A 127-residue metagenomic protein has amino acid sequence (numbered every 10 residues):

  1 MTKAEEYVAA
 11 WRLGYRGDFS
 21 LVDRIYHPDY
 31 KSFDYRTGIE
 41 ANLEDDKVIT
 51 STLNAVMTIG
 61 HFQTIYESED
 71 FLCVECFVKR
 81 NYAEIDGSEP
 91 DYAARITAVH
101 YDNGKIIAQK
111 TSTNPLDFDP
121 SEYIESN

Functional and structural regions predicted by a protein language model:
M1-P28: Short acidic-aromatic low-complexity motifs
T2, A41, V56-T58: Short glycine/proline-enriched coil/turn segments at helix->beta-strand junctions
A9, K47-N127: A beta-strand edge to alpha-helix "cap/lid" segment located at domain peripheries
G14, T37-V48, K110-S112: Short N-terminal helix-initiation segments at or just after the protein's N-terminus
G14-V22, D45-V56: N-terminal short leaders/motifs
F19, N42, R95-V99: Low-complexity, intrinsically disordered short segments enriched for Gly/Pro and polybasic residues
D23-R24, F33-D34, A108-K110: Short, hydrophobic secondary-structure boundary micro-motifs
D29-A41, T52-L53: A short gly/proline-enriched turn/hairpin at secondary-structure junctions
